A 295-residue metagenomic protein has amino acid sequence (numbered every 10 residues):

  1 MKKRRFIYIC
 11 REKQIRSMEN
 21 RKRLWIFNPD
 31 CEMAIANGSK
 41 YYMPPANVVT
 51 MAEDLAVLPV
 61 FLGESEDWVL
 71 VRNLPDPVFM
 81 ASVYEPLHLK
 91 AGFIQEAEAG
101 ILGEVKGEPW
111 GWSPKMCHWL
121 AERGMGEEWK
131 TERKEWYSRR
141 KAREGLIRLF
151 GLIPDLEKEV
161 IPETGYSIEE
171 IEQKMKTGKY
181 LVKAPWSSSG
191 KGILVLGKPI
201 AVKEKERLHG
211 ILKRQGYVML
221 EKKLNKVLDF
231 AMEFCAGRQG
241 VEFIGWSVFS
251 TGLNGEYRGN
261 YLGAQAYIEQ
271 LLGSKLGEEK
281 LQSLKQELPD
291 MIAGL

Functional and structural regions predicted by a protein language model:
K2-K3: Polybasic, lysine-rich low-complexity intrinsically disordered segments
F6-Y8: Aromatic (phenylalanine/tyrosine) cluster motif
E12-Q14, V48-E64, V69-Q173: Conserved N-proximal alpha/beta basic substrate-recognition cap immediately N-terminal to, or forming the N-lobe
I15-F61, S65: N-terminal-proximal low-complexity accessory segments that begin disordered and transition into the first
I153-E159, L181, G197-K226, M291-L295: Conserved ATP-binding module of the ATP-grasp superfamily
Y180-K205, A231, L253-L272: Glycine-rich phosphate-binding loop of ATP-grasp-fold ATP-dependent ligases
K203-R258: Phosphate-binding site of ATP-dependent enzymes
F234-L295: ATP-dependent carboxylate/phosphate-activation module, predominantly the ATP-grasp catalytic core and closely related
